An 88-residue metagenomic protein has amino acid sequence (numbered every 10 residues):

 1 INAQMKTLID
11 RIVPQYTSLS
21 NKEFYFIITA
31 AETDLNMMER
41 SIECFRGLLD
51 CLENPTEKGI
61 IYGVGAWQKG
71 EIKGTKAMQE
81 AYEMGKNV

Functional and structural regions predicted by a protein language model:
I1-L52: Helix-loop-strand module that forms the ligand-binding subsite of alpha/beta enzymes
R46, D50-V88: Glycine-rich phosphate/pyrophosphate-binding loop and the adjoining helix
